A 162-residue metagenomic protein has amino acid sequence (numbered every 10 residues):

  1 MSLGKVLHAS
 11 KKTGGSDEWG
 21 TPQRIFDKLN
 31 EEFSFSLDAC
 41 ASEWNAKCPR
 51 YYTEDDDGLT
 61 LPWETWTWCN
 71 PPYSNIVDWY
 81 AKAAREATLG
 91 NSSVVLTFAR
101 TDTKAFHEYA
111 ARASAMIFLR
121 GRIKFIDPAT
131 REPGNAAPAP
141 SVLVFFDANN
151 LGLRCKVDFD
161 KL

Functional and structural regions predicted by a protein language model:
M1-L162: Class I S-adenosyl-L-methionine-dependent methyltransferase catalytic core
